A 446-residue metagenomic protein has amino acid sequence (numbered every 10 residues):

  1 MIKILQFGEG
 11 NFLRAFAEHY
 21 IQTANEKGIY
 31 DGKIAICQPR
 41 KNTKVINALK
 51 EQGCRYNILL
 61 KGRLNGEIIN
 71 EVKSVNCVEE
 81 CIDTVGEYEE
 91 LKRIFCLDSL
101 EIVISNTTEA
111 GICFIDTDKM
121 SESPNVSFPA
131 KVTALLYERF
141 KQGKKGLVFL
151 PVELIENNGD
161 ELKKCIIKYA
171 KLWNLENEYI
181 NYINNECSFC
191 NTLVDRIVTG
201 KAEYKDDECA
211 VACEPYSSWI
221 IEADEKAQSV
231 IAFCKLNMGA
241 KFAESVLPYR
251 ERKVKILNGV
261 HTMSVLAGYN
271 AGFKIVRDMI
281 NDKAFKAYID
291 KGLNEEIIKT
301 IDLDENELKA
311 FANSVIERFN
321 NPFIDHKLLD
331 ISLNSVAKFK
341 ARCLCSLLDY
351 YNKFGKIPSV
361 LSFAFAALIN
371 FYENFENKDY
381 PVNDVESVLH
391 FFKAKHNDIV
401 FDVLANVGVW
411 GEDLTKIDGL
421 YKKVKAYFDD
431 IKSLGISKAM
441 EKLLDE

Functional and structural regions predicted by a protein language model:
M1-E446: Substrate/ligand-engaging "lid" and interaction regions
